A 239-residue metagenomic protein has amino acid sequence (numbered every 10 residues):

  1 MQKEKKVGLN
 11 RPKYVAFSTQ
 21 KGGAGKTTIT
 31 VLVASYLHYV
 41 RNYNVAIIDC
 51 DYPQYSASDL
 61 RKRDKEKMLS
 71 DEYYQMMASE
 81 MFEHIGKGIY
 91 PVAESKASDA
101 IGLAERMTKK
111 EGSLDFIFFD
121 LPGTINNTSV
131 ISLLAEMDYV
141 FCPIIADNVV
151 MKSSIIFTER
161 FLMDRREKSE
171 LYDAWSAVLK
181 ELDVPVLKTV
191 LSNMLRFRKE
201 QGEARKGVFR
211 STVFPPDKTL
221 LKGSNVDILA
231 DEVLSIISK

Functional and structural regions predicted by a protein language model:
E4-Y43: Walker A (P-loop) phosphate-binding motif
S18-A24, Y39-I117, G123: P-loop/Walker-type NTP enzyme "switch/lid" segment
V31, S35-Y39, K62, A135 (+1 more regions): Short, well-ordered alpha-helices that flank and scaffold nucleotide-derived cofactor binding pockets
R63-K67, R160-F161, R205-G207: Short, hinge-like loop/turn segments at secondary-structure boundaries
T128-N148: Inter-motif core of Ras-like GTPase G domains
S154-D164: Conserved C-terminal guanine-recognition region of P-loop GTPase G domains, centered on the G4
S169-S211, V226: Beta-strand-loop-alpha "switch" segments that mediate conformational coupling across diverse proteins
V213-K239: Histidine-centered active-site loop/cap adjacent to the catalytic His in serine esterases/O-acetyl transfer systems
